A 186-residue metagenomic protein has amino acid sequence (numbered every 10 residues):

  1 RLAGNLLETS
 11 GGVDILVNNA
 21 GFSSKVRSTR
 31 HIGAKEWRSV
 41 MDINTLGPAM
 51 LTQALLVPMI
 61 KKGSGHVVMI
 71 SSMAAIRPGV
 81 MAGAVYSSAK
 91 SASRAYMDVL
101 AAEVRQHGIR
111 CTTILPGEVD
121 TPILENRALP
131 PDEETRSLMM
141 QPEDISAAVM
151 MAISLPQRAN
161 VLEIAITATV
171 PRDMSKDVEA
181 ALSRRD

Functional and structural regions predicted by a protein language model:
R1-G11: Conserved amphipathic alpha-helix within the SDR
R27-T29, E36-R38: Substrate-binding pocket helix/loop in short-chain dehydrogenase/reductase
I32, P78-S87, V99: Active-site loop-to-helix junction immediately N-terminal to the catalytic Tyr of the SDR YXXXK motif in Rossmann-fold
T52, A89: Active-site helix of classical SDR
M59, R77, V99-I109: Active-site-adjacent segment of SDR/Rossmann-fold oxidoreductases
S72: Residue(s) in the substrate-gating loop at a strand-loop-helix junction that position the organic substrate next
H107, T113, E133-E179: C-terminal helical subdomain
